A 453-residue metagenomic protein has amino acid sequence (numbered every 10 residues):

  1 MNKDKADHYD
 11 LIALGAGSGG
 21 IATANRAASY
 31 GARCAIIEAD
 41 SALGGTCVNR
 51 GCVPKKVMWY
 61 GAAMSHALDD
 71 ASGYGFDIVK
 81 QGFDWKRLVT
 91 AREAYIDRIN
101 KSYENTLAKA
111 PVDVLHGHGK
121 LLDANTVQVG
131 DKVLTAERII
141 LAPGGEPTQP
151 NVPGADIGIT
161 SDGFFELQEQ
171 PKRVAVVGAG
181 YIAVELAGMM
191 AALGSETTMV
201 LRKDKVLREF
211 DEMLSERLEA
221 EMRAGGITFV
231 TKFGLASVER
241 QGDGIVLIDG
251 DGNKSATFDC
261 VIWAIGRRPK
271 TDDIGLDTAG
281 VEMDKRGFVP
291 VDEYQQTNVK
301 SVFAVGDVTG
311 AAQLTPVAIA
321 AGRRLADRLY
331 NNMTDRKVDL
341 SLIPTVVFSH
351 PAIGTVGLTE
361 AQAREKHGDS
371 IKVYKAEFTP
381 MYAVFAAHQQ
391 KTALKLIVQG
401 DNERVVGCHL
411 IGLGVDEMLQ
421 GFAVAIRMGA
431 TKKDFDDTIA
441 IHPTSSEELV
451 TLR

Functional and structural regions predicted by a protein language model:
N2-Y9, N25-R33, E38-Q170, K203-L207 (+6 more regions): Glycine-rich flavin
D4-G17, Q170-G180: Beta1/beta-strand and adjacent pyrophosphate-binding region of the FAD-binding site in flavoprotein oxidoreductases
I12-D40, T46, V53, V57-M64 (+3 more regions): Flexible, glycine-rich terminal cap/loop adjacent to redox cofactors in electron-transfer oxidoreductases
I12-L14, G119, L134-G144, V176-V177 (+3 more regions): Short hydrophobic core segments
G20, G180-A183, A318: Catalytic nucleophile loop
A24, A28, A187-A192: Gly/Ala-rich phosphate-binding loop of Rossmann-like dinucleotide-binding domains, activating on the conserved
R33, R173, S195-T198, T228: Residues at the starts of beta-strands that form the adenosine-phosphate
D156-K172, A256-N332: FAD-site-proximal beta/loop scaffold in flavoenzymes
